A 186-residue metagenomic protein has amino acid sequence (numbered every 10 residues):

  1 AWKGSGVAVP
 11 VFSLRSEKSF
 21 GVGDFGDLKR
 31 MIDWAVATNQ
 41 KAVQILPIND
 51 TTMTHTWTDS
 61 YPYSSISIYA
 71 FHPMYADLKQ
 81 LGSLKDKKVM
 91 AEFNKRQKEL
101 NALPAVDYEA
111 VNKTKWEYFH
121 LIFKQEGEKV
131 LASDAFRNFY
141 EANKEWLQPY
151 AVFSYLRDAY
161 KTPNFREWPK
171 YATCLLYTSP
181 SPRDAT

Functional and structural regions predicted by a protein language model:
W2-R15: An acidic-aromatic substrate-binding cleft motif
D24-I32: Short, acidic/polar
A35, I45, F153: Conserved, mostly hydrophobic/aromatic
K41: Short acidic/polar active-site loop segments enriched in Thr and Asp
Q44-T54: Short, solvent-exposed turn/loop segments enriched in Gly/Ser/Thr/Pro and often Arg
M53-G82, E145, S154-K161, F165-Y171: Aromatic- and acidic-residue-enriched segments that line the glycan-binding/catalytic groove of carbohydrate-active
L78-F165: N-terminal accessory alpha/beta regions
Y177-T186: Single conserved hydrophobic/aromatic residue that forms the stacking wall/gate of nucleotide- or nucleobase-binding
